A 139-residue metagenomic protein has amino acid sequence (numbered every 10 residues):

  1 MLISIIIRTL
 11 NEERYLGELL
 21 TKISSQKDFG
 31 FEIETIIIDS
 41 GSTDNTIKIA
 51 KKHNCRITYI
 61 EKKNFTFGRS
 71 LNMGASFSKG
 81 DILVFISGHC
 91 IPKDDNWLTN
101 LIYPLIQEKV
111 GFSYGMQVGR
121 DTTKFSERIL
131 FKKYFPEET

Functional and structural regions predicted by a protein language model:
L2-S4, E34: Cell-envelope/extracellular polymer assembly enzymes that use nucleotide-activated donors
E12-Q26: Short, well-formed alpha-helical segments that are part of the catalytic scaffolds of diverse glycosyltransferases
R14-G17, D44-K51: Acidic helix N-cap motif at the loop->helix transition within catalytic regions of sugar-transfer enzymes
D39-I47, I91: A conserved acidic beta->alpha catalytic loop
E61-S78: Glycine-rich, basic loop-to-helix element that forms the pyrophosphate-binding segment of sugar-nucleotide handling
L83: Short aromatic/hydrophobic "clamp" motif used to bind/position activated sugar donors
I91, D95-E127: Conserved donor NDP-sugar-binding/catalytic core segment of glycosyltransferases
G115, I129-T139: Short, flexible, basic/aromatic active-site loop/helix in glycosyltransferases
